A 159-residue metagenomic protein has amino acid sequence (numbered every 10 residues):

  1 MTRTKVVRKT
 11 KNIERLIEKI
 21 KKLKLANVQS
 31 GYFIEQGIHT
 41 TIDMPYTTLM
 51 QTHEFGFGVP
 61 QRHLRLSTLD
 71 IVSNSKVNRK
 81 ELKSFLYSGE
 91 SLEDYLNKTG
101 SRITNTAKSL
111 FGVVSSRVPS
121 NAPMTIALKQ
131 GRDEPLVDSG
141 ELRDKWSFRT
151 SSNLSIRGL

Functional and structural regions predicted by a protein language model:
M1-L159: Short, Lys/Arg-rich flexible segments
